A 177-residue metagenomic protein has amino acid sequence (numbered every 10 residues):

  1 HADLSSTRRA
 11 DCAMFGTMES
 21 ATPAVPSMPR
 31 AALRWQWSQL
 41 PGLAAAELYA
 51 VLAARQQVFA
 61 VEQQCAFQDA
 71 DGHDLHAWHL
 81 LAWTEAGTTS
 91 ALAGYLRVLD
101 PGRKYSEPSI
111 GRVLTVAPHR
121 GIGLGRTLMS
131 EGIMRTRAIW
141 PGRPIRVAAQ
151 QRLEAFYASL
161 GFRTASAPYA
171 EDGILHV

Functional and structural regions predicted by a protein language model:
G16-H79, W83-L92: Short amphipathic alpha-helix that is part of the acyltransferase structural core
L81, T89-P101, E107-L114: Conserved beta-strand in the GNAT
D100-I110, R120, I139-P141, E171-D172: A conserved beta-turn-beta hairpin within the catalytic core of GNAT-like acetyltransferases that forms part
T115, G121-M134: Conserved acetyl-CoA-binding loop-helix of GNAT-fold acetyltransferases
V116, Q150: Residue-level recognition of the GNAT/N-acetyltransferase active site
T136-A149: Conserved GNAT acetyl-CoA-binding A-motif
R146-A148, A158, R163-V177: Conserved catalytic-core motifs of GNAT/GCN5-like acyltransferases
